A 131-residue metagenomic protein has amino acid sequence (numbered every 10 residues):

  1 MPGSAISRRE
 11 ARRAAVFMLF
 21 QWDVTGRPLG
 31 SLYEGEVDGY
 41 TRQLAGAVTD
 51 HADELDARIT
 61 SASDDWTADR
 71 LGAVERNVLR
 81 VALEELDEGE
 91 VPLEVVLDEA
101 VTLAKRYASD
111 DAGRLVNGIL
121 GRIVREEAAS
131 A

Functional and structural regions predicted by a protein language model:
M1-A131: N-terminal interaction/assembly modules
